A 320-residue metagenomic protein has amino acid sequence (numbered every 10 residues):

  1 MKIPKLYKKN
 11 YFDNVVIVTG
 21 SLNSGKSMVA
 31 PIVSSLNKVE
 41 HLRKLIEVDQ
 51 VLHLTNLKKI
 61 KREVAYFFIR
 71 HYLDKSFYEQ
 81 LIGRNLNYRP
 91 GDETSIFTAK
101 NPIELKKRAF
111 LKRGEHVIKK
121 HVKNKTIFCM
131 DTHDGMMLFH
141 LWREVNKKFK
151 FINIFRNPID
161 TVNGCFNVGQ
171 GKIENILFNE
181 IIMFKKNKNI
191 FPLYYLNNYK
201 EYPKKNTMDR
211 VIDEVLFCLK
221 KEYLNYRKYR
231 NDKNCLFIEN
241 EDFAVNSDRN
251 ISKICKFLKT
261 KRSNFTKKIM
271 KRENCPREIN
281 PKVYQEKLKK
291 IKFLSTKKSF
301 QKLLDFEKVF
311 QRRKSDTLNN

Functional and structural regions predicted by a protein language model:
M1-I17, I190-F237, F243-N320: PAPS-dependent sulfotransferases, especially Golgi type II membrane carbohydrate sulfotransferases
L6-S35: Walker A (P-loop) phosphate-binding motif
V16, E40, K150-I152, L236-I238: Hydrophobic/aromatic beta-strand patches that form the interior of the parallel beta-sheet core in alpha/beta enzyme
T19-S21, C129-H133, I154-R156, N240-E241: Short His-Asn-centered micro-motif
G25-K38, L141-N146, C165-F166, F237-R262: PAPS/PAP-binding and catalytic site of the sulfotransferase fold
K44-M130, K188-K200: PAPS-dependent sulfation machinery
R108, F128-M137, W142, I176-V211: Anion-recognition interface
D131-H133, W142-V168: Conserved phosphate-donor/acceptor-positioning beta-strand/loop module used by diverse small-molecule
